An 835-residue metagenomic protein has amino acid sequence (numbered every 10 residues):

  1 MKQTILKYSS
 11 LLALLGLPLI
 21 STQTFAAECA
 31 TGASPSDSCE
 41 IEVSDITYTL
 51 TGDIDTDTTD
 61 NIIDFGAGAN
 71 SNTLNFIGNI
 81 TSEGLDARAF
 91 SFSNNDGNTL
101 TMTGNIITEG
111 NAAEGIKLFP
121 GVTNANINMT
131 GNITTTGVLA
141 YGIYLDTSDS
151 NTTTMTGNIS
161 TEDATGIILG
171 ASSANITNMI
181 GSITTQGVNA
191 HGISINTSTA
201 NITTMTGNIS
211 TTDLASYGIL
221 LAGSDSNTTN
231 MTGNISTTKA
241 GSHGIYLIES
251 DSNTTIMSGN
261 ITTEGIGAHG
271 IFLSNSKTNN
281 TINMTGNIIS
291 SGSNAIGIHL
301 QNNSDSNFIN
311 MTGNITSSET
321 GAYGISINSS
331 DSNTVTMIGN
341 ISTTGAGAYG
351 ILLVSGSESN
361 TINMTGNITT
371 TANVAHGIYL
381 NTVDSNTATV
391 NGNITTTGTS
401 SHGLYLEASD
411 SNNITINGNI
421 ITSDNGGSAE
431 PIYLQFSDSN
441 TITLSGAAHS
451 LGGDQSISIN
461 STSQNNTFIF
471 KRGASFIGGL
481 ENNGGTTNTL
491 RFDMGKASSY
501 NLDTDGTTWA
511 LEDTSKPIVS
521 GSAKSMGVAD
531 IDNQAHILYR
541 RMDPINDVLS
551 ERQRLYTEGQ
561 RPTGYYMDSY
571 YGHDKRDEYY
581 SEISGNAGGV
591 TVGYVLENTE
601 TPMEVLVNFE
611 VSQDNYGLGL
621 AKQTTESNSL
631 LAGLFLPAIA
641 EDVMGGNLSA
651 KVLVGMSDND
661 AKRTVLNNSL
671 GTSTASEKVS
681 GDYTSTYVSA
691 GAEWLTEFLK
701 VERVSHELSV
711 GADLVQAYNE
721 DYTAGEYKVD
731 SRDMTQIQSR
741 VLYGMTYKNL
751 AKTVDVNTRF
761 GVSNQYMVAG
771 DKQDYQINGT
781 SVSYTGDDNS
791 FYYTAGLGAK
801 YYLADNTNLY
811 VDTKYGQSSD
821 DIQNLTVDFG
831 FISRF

Functional and structural regions predicted by a protein language model:
K2-S10: Bacterial N-terminal signal peptides that target proteins for export
T4, G16, T22-S36, A447 (+4 more regions): Extracellular/surface-exposed low-complexity segments
E28-P35, D45-T59, S71-D86, T99-A112 (+17 more regions): Beta-strand-rich solenoid/repeat architectures in extracellular/passenger domains of polysaccharide-targeting enzymes
S36-E42, N61-G68, R88-N94, E114-G121 (+15 more regions): Glycine-rich beta-solenoid repeat tracts in large extracellular/virion proteins
A140, A164, A190-G192, S216 (+18 more regions): Transmembrane beta-barrel architecture of outer membranes
Q534-H706, E726, D812-K814, S819-T826 (+1 more regions): Outer membrane beta-barrel translocator domains of Type V secretion systems
G588-V590, D642-K662, A690-W694, K700-E720 (+4 more regions): Membrane-insertion modules used to breach or fuse lipid bilayers
N628-G633, P637-A638, V729-F835: Outer membrane beta-barrel transmembrane domains
